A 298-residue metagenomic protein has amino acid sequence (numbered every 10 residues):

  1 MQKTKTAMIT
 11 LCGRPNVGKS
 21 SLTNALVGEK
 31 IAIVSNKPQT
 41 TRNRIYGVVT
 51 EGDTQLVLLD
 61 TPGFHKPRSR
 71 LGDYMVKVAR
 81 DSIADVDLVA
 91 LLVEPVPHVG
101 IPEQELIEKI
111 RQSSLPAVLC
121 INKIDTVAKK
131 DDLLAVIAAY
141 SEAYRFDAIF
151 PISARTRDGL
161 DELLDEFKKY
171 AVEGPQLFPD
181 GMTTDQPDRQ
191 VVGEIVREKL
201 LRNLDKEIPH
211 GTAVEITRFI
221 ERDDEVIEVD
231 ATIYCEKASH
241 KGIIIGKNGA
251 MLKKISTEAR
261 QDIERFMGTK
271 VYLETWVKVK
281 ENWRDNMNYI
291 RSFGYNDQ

Functional and structural regions predicted by a protein language model:
M1-D85, V93, I233: Conserved G1/Walker A P-loop phosphate-binding module
T10, N24, N43, G47 (+11 more regions): Solvent-exposed alpha-helical segments within well-ordered globular domains of core cellular machineries
G18, G159, M251: Conserved glycine(s) of the Walker
E29, V48, G52, P67 (+9 more regions): Conserved, well-folded catalytic cores of nucleic-acid-processing and energy-transducing macromolecular machines
T41, H65-K66, H98-V99, V127-A128 (+1 more regions): Catalytic P-loop NTPase motifs of RecA-like helicase/translocase cores
T50-Q55, Y74-I149, I220-D224: Conserved C-terminal guanine-recognition region of P-loop GTPase G domains, centered on the G4
P116-V118, D125-D188: Canonical P-loop GTPase G-domain recognition
D188-Q298: P-loop NTP-binding site
